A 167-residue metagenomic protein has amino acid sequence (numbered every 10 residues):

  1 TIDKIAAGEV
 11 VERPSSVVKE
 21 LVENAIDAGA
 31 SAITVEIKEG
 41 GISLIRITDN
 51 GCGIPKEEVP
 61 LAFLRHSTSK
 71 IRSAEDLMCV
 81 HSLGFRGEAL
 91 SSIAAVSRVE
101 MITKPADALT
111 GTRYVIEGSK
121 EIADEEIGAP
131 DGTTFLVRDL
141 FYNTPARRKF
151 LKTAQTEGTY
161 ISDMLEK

Functional and structural regions predicted by a protein language model:
T1-K167: N-terminal phosphate-binding caps/lids of nucleotide- and nucleic-acid-binding domains
